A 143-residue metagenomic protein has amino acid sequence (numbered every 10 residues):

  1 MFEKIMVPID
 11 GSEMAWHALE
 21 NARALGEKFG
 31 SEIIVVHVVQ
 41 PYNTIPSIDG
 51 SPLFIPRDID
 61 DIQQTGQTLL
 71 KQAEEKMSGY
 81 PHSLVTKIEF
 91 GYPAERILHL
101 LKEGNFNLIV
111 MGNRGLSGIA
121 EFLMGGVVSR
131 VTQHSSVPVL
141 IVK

Functional and structural regions predicted by a protein language model:
M1-H17, Y80, Q133-K143: Intrinsically disordered or low-complexity boundary/linker segments at protein termini and domain junctions
E3-P52: Small/aliphatic-rich secondary-structure junction motif
S31-E32, H82, F106, V137: Short glycine/serine/threonine/alanine-rich loop segments
I34, V85, L140: Conserved beta-strand positions in the Rossmann-like core of class I SAM-dependent methyltransferases
N43, A94-R96, G118: Generic structural signal for helix capping and beta-alpha/helix-loop junctions
F54-T68: A short acidic, glycine-rich active-site loop that binds or catalyzes chemistry on phosphate/adenosine moieties
E75-I109: Structural beta-alpha unit
H99-K143: Gly/Ser-rich helix-loop-strand patches that form or flank binding pockets for ribonucleotide-derived cofactors
